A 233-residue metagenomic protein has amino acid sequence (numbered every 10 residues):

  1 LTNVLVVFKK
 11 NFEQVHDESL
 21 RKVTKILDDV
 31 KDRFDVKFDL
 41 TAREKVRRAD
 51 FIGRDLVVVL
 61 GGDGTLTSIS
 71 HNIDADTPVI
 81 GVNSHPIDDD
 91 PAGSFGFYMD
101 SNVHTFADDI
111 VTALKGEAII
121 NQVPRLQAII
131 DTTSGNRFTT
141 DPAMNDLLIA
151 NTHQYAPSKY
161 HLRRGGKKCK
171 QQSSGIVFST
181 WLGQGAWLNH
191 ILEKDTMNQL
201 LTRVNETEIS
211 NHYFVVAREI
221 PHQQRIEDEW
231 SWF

Functional and structural regions predicted by a protein language model:
L1-L60, N72, D90-A118, T140-D141: ATP/NTP phosphate-donor binding region
F8-N11, S84, R218: Cofactor-binding loop segments of dinucleotide-utilizing enzymes, especially the Rossmann-like FAD- and NAD(P)+-binding
R21-R33, G53, T132-Y160, H212 (+1 more regions): Active-site-proximal helix-loop elements at catalytic-domain edges
V59-L60, G81, F178: Redox-cofactor binding/interface segments in oxidoreductases and associated redox assembly factors
G64-S70, G185-W187: Short glycine/serine/threonine-rich phosphate/pyrophosphate-binding segments that cradle anionic phosphate groups
S70-S84: A short, gly/pro- and small-residue-rich
H85-I176: Catalytic core of DAGKc-family lipid kinases
K167-R225, S231-F233: Gly/Ser/Thr-rich active-site loops/lids in small-molecule metabolic enzymes that frequently grip phosphoryl groups
